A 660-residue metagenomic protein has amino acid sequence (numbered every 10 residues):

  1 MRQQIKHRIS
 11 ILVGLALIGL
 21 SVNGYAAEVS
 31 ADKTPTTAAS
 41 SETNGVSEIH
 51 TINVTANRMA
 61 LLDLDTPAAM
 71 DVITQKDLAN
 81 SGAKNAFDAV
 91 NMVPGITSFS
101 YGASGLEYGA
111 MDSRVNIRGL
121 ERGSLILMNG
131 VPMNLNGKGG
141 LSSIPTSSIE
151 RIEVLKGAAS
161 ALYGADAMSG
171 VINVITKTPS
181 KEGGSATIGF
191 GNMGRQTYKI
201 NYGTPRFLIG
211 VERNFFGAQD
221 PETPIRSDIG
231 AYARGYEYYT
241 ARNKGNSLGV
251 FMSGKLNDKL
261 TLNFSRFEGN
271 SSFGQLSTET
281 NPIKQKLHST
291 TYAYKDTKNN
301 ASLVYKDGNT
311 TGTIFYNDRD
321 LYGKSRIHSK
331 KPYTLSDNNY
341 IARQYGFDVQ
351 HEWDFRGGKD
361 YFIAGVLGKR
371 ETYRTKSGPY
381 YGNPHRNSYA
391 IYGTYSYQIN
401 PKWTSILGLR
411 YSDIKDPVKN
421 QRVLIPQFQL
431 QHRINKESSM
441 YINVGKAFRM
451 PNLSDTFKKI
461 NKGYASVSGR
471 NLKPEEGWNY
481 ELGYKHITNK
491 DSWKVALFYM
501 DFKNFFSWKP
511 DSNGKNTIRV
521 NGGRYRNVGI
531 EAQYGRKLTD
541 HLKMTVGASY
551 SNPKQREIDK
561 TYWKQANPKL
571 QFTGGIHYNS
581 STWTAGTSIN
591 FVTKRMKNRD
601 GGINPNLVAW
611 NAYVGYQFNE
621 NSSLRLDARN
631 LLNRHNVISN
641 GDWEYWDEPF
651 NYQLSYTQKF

Functional and structural regions predicted by a protein language model:
L62, F87-V131: Extracytoplasmic beta-strand/coil segments of soluble accessory domains associated with Gram-negative outer-membrane
A86-A89, S113-N116, L127, G139 (+4 more regions): N-terminal periplasmic accessory domains that precede and gate Gram-negative outer-membrane beta-barrel machines
R114, V131-K156: Short acidic/polar hinge/loop motifs at secondary-structure boundaries that mediate gating or recognition
K181, G189, I200-Y294, D600: Periplasmic-side early beta-strands and strand-to-turn transitions of outer-membrane beta-barrels
G191, L287-K306, Y340, K419 (+7 more regions): Outer-membrane beta-barrel signature, preferentially recognizing the C-terminal barrel domain of Gram-negative
L208, S253-G269, Y292-Q421, Q431-R433 (+4 more regions): Face-selective signature of the C-terminal outer-membrane beta-barrel domain
E222, K503, K594-M596, G615-F660: C-terminal beta-signal and adjacent terminal beta-strands/loops of Gram-negative outer-membrane beta-barrel proteins
Q398-T404, F498-D501, V520-R599, Q617-S623 (+1 more regions): Gram-negative outer-membrane beta-barrel transporters
